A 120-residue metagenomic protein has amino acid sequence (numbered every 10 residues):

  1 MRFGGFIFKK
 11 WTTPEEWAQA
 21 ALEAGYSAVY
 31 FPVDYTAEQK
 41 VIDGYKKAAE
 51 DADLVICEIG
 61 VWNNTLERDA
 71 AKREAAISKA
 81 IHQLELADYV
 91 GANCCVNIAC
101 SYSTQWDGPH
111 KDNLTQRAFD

Functional and structural regions predicted by a protein language model:
M1-G4: Extreme N-terminal starter segment of soluble prokaryotic enzymes
I7-E15, F31-D43, N64-E74, S103-D107: Acidic-and-aromatic substrate-binding clefts and catalytic sites of carbohydrate-active enzymes
T12-E15, A70-D120: Active-site acidic/histidine proton-transfer and metal-coordination neighborhood in alpha/beta enzyme cores
E16-A24, A37-I59, I81-A92: Acidic (Asp/Glu)-rich catalytic clusters
Y30, E58-G60, V96: Conserved beta-strand positions in the central sheet of alpha/beta enzyme cores
